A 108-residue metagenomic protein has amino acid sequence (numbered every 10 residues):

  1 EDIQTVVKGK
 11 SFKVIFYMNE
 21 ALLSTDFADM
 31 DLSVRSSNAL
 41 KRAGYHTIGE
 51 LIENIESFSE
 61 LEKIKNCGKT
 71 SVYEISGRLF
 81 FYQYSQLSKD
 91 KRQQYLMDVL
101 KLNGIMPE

Functional and structural regions predicted by a protein language model:
D2-E108: Compact, charge-rich alpha-helical regulatory domains located at protein termini
